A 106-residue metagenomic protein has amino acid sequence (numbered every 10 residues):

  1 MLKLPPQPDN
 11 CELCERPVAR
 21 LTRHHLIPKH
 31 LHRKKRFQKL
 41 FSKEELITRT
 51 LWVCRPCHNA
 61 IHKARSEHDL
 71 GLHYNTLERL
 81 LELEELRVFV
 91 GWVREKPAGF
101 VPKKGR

Functional and structural regions predicted by a protein language model:
M1-N10, S42-E44: Short, charged surface segments at domain edges that flank catalytic/cofactor-binding sites
Q7-D9, R16-V18, L83: Short sequence/structural segments immediately N-terminal
E12-T50: Histidine-centered nuclease catalytic patch
V18-L21, I61-H68, F100: Amphipathic alpha-helical interaction segments
S42-E45, W52-P56, E82-V88: Short C-terminal domain-edge/linker segments immediately following a structured domain
R49-L70: Short Cys/His-centered divalent metal-binding micro-motifs
L70-R106: Short, intrinsically disordered terminal segments enriched in charged and Pro/Gly residues
